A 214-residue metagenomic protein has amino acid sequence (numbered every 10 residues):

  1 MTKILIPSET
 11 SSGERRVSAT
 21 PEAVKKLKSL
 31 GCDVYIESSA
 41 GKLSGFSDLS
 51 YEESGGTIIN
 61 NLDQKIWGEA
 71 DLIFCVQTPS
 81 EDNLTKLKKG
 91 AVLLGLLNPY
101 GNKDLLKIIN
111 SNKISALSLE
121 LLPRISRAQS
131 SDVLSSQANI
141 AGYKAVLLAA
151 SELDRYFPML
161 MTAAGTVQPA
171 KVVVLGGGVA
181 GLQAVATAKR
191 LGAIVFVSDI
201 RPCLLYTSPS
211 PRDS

Functional and structural regions predicted by a protein language model:
T2-I108, N112: An N-terminal-biased, well-structured beta-alpha scaffold segment characteristic of Rossmann-like dinucleotide-binding
S8, L160-K189: Glycine-rich adenosine-cofactor-binding loop
V24, L84, L106, V146 (+2 more regions): Generic hydrophobic/aromatic pocket-lining and core-packing "Φ" positions
T78, Y100, I140, G178-V179: Residue-level detector of alpha-helix initiation sites
N83-A170: Glycine/serine-rich phosphate-binding loop and adjoining beta1-alpha1 elements at the start of nucleotide-handling
R190-I194: Conserved S-adenosyl-L-methionine
D199: Conserved acidic E/D residue at the C-terminus of a beta-strand in Rossmann-like folds
Y206-D213: Conserved small/polar residues in nucleotide/adenosyl-binding loops
